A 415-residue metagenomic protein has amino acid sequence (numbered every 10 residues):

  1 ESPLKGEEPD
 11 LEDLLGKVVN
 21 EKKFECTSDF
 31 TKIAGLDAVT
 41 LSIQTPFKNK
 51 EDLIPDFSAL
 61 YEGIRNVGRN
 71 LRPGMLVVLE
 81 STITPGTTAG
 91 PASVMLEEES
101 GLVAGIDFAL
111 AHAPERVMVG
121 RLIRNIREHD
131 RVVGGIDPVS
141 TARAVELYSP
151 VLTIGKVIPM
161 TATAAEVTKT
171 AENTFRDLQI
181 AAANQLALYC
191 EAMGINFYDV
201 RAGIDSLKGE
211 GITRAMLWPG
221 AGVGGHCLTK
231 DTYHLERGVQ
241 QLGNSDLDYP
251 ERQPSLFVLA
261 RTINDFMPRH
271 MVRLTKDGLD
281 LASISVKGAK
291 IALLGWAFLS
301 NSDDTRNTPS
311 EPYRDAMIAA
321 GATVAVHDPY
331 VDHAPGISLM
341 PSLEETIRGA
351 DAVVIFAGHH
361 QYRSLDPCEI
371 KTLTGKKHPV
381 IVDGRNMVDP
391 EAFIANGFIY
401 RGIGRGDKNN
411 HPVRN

Functional and structural regions predicted by a protein language model:
E1-N415: Structural/interface elements that position substrates and couple domains in central-metabolism enzymes
